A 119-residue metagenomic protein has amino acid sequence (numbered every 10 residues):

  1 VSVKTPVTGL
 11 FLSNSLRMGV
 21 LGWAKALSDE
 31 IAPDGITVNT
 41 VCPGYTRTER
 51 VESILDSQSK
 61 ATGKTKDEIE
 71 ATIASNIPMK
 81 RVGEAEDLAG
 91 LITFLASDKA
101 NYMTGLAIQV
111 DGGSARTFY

Functional and structural regions predicted by a protein language model:
V1-V20, A24-P33, Y45-T46: Catalytic loop of short-chain dehydrogenase/reductase
T5, T93, T104-Y119: Short C-terminal tail/terminal secondary-structure segment of NAD(P)H-dependent dehydrogenase/reductase domains
A24-K25, A89-I92, A96: Short-chain dehydrogenase/reductase
A32, T37, M103-G105: Short, small/polar-rich loop/turn modules that mediate ligand/substrate recognition or access, typified
T37-R47, A96, Q109-D111: Conserved SDR Rossmann-fold cofactor-binding beta-strand/turn motif
P43-S53, S57: Short, flexible catalytic-loop segment of classical short-chain dehydrogenase/reductase
T62-K66, I77-L88, K99: A conserved structural motif in NAD(P)-dependent oxidoreductases
I73: Substrate-binding pocket helix/loop in short-chain dehydrogenase/reductase
